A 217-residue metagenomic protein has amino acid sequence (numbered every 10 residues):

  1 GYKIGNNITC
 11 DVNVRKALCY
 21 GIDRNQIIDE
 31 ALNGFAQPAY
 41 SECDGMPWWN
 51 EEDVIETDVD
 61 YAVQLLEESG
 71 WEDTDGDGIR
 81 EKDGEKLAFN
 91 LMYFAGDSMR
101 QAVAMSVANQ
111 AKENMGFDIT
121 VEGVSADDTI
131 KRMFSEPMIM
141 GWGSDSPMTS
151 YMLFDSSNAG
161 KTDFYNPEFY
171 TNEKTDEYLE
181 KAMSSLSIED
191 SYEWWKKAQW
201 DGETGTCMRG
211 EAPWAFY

Functional and structural regions predicted by a protein language model:
G1-Y2, N25, D29-A31, P137 (+1 more regions): Extracellular/periplasmic solute-recognition and catalytic clefts
G5-N109, E113, W194-K197: Append "and occasionally in soluble cytosolic enzymes with long acidic Gly/Pro-rich linkers
N7, V12-K16, I28-D29, E113 (+2 more regions): Extracytoplasmic/peripheral linker and loop segments enriched in polar/acidic and small residues with frequent Thr/Pro
P38, S98-R100, D128-I130, D145-T149: Flexible loop/turn segments at secondary-structure boundaries
M46, D127-F134: Acidic helix-start/capping segments at beta-turn-to-alpha-helix junctions
V107-Q110, M115-D118, M133-W142, E211-W214: Alpha-to-beta junction loops
G123, P137-M152: Ligand-binding clamshell of periplasmic/extracellular solute-binding protein-like
